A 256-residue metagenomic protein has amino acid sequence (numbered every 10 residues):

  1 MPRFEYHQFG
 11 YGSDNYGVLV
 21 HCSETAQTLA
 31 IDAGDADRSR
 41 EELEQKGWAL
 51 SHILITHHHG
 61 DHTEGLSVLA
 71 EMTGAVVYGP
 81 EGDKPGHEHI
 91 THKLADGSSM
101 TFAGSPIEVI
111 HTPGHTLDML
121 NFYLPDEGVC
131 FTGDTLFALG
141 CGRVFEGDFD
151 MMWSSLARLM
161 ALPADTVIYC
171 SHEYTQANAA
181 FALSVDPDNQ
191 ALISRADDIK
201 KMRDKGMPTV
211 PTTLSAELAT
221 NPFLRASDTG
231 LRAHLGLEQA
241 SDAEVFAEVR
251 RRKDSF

Functional and structural regions predicted by a protein language model:
M1-K46, N121-G133: Conserved beta-strand hairpin/beta-sheet module of binuclear metal-dependent hydrolase folds, prominently
S13, T28, D35-H111, S194-D198: Active-site HxH/HxHxD metal-binding segment of metal-dependent hydrolases
L19, S99-P125, V129-C130, A161: Core dinuclear metal-dependent hydrolase active-site scaffold
V20, D32, H57, L69 (+6 more regions): Divalent metal-coordination and catalytic microenvironments
A33-D35, H58, G82-D83, H115-T116 (+4 more regions): Active-site metal-binding loops of divalent metal-dependent hydrolases
P85-E88, L139-F145, N178: A short acidic, helix-capping loop that chelates divalent metal ions and anchors anionic groups
G140-T166: Active-site-adjacent loop/tail segments of enzyme domains
A157-V167, Q176-F256: Accessory terminal helices/loops
